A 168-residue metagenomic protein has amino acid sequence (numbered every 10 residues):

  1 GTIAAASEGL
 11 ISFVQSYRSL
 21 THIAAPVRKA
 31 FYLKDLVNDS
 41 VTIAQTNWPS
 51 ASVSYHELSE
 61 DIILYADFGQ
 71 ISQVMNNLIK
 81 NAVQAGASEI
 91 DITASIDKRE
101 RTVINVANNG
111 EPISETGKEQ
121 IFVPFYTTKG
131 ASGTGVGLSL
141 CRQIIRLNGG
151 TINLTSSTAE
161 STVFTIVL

Functional and structural regions predicted by a protein language model:
G1-I23, K29-F31, D35-N47: Conserved DHp (HisKA) dimerization/phosphotransfer helix of two-component histidine kinases, i.e., the long coiled-coil
I23-P26, I63-A66, T128: Conserved micro-motifs of the catalytic ATP-binding
S52-I62, R99: Conserved catalytic submotifs in the C-terminal HATPase_c
N76-N77, N81: Conserved polar catalytic motif of the HATPase_c/GHKL fold
I113-F125: Short conserved segment of the HATPase_c
G137, C141: Short alpha-helical Gxxx[C/S/T] motif in the catalytic ATP-binding
I145-R146: Detector for a conserved hydrophobic position within an alpha-helical segment of the HATPase_c
